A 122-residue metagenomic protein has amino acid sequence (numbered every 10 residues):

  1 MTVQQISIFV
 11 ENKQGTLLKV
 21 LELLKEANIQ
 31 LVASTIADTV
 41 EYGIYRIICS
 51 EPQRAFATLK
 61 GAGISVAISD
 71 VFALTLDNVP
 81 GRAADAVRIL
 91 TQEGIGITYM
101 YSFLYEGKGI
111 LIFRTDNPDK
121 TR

Functional and structural regions predicted by a protein language model:
M1-R122: A conserved regulatory-domain signal marking ACT and ACT-like small-molecule sensing domains and adjacent regulatory
